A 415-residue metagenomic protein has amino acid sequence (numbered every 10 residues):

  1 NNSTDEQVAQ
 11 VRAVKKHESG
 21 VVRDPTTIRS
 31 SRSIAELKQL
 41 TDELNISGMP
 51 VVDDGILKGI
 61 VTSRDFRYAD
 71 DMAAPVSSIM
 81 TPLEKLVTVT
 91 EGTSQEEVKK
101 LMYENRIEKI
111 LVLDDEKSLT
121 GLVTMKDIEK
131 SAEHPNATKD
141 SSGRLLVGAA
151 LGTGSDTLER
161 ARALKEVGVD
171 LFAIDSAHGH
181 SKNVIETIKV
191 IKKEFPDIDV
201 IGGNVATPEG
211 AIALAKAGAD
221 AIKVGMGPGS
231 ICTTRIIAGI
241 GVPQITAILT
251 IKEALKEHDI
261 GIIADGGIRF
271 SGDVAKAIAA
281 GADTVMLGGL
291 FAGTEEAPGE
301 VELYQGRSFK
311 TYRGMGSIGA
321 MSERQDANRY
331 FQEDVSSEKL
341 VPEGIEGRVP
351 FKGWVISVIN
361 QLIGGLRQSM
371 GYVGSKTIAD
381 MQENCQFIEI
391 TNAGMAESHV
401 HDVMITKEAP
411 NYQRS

Functional and structural regions predicted by a protein language model:
N1-E6, V169-S181, D220-A238, I268-E302: Glycine-rich phosphate-binding active-site loops on the catalytic face of alpha/beta enzymes
N1-S3, T27-I28, G48-P50, T88-V89 (+6 more regions): Catalytic beta/alpha-barrel core
N1-V14, V51-D70, M102, L111-E129 (+2 more regions): Terminal amphipathic helices with adjacent charged low-complexity linkers/tails
N2-R12, A69-A73, S118-T138, D156-E159 (+4 more regions): Active-site-adjacent beta->alpha loops and helix N-cap segments on the catalytic face of soluble alpha/beta enzymes
Q7-E43, V51-V52, L57-I60, D71-E104 (+3 more regions): Bateman/CBS regulatory modules and CBS-like beta-alpha motifs in cytosolic regions of diverse proteins
G20-D24, D140-A150, I191-A206, A221 (+1 more regions): Short beta-strand/loop segments at the ligand-binding rim of alpha/beta enzyme cores
D24, T90, A150, G239-A264 (+1 more regions): Alpha/beta catalytic cores of nucleotide-metabolism and tRNA/nucleoside-modifying enzymes
E159-L164, V200, A206-V224, A264 (+1 more regions): Catalytic cores of alpha/beta
